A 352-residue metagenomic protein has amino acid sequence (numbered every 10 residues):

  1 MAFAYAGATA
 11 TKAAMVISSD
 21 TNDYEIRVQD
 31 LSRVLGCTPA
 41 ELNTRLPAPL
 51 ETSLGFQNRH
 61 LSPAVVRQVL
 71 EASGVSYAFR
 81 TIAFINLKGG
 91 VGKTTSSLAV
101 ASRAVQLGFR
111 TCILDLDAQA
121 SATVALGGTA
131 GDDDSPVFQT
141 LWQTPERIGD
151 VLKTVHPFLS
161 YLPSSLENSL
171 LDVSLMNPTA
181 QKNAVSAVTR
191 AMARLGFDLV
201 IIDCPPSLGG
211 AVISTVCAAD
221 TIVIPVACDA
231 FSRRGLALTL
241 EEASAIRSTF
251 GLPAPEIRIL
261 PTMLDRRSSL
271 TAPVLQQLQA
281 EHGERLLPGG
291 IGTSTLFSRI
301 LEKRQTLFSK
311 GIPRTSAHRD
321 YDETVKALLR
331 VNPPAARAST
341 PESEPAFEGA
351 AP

Functional and structural regions predicted by a protein language model:
M1-E25, Q29, C37-A40, P49-L54 (+1 more regions): C-terminal lobe/tail of nucleotide-utilizing enzymes
A4-A6, L107, R194-G289: Conserved catalytic-core segment of NTP-binding enzymes
S32: The alpha-helix within a helix-turn-helix
A48-S76: Short helix-start
A78-A120, V124, L162: Walker A/P-loop phosphate-binding motif and the immediately C-terminal alpha-helix
F109-I113, Q119-P163, P288: Phosphate-binding loop that captures ATP/GTP phosphates
A118-Q119, L166-S169, D229-F231, L264-S268 (+1 more regions): Conserved nucleotide-binding/hydrolysis micro-motifs of P-loop NTPases
I148-V155, S160-A211: Cytosolic-facing regulatory segments adjacent to core modules
